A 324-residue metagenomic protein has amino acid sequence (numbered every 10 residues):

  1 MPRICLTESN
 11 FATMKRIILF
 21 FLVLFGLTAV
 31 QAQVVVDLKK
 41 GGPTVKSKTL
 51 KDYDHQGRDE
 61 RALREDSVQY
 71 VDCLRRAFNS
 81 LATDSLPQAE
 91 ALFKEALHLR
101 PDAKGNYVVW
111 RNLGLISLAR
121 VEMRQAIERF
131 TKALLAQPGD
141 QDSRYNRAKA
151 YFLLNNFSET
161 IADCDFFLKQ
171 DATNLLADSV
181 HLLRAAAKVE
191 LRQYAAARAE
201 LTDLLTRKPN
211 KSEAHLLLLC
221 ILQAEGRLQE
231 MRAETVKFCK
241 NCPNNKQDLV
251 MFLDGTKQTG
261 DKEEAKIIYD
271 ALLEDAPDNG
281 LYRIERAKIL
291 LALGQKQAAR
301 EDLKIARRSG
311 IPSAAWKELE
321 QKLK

Functional and structural regions predicted by a protein language model:
Q31-K94, H98-V108, K324: N-terminal leader/linker segments that initiate helical-solenoid repeat arrays
S67, P101-K104, P138, A172-L175 (+4 more regions): Short coil turns that delineate tetratricopeptide repeat
V71, G105-V108, D142, L176-S179 (+4 more regions): Start-of-helix register in tetratricopeptide repeats
A82-T83, A119, L153-L154, A186 (+5 more regions): Register position in tetratricopeptide repeats
V108, N112, N146, S179-L183 (+4 more regions): Canonical tetratricopeptide repeat
